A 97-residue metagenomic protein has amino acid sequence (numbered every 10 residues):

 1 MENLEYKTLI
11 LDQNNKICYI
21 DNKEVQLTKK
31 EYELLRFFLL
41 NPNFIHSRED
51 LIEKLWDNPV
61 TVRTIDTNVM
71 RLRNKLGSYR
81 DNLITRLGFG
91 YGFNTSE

Functional and structural regions predicted by a protein language model:
E2-Y6, L11, Y19, Q26 (+1 more regions): DNA-binding patch around the recognition helix
I17-Y19, K23-K29, E33-N68, N74-R80: Positively charged, aromatic-enriched patches within helix-turn-helix-type DNA-binding elements, predominantly
